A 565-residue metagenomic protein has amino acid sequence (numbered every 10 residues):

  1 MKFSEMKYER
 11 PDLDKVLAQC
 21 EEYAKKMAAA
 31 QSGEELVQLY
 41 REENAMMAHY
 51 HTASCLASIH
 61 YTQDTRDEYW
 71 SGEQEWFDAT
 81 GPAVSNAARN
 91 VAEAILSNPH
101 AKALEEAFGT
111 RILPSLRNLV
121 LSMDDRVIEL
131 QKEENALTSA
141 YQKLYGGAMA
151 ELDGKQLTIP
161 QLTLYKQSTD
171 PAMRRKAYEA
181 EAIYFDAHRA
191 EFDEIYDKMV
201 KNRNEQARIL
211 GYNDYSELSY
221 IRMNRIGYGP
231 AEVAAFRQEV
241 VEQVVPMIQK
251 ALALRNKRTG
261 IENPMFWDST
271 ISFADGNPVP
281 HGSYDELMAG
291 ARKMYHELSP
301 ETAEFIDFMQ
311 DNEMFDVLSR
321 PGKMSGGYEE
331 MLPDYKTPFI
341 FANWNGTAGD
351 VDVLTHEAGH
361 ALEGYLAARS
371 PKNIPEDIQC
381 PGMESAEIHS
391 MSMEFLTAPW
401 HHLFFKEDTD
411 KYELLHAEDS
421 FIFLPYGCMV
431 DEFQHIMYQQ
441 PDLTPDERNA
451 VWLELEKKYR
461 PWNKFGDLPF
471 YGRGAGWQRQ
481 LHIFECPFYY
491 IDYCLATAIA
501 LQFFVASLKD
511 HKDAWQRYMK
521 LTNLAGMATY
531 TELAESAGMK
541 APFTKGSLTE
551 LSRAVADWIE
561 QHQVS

Functional and structural regions predicted by a protein language model:
M1-P278, G290, V564: A well-structured
S115-R117, G227, L318, L354 (+7 more regions): C-terminal, non-catalytic "cap/extension" segments appended to globular domains
S122-M123, E181-H188, Y228-A234, T270-V279 (+5 more regions): Glycine- and acidic
Y196-A207, Y212-N213, E217, A251-R255 (+2 more regions): Long, well-ordered alpha-helical segments
P230-A231, L254, R258, L298-E301 (+4 more regions): Inter-helical turn/loop segments and adjacent helix faces that build the functional surface of alpha-helical bundle
E242-Q243, A367-A368, Q379-D408, H416 (+2 more regions): Post-HExxH zinc-binding segment in Zn-dependent metallohydrolases
D275-Y335, T347-A348: Auxiliary, metal-adjacent structural segments of Zn-dependent hydrolase domains
A342-A368, S390, F395, F433 (+1 more regions): Active-site recognition of the HExxH zinc-binding catalytic motif
